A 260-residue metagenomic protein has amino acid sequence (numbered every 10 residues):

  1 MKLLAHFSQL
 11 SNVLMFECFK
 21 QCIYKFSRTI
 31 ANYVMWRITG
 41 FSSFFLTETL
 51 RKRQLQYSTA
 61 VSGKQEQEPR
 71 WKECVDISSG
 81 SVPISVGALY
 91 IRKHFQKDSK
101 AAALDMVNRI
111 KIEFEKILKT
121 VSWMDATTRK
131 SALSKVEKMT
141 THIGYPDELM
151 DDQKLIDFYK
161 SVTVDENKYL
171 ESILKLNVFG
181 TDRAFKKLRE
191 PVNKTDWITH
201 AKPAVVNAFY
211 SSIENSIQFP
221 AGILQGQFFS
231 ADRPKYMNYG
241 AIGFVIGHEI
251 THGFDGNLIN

Functional and structural regions predicted by a protein language model:
M1-D105, R109, P146-L149, F158-Y159 (+1 more regions): Noncatalytic, helix-rich "gating/capping" subdomain that lines the substrate-entry/channel surface of large enzyme
K20, I223, E249: Polar-ligand-bearing catalytic/cofactor-coordination segments of membrane-embedded or membrane-tethered inner-membrane
W71-S78, S99-I110, T128, S211 (+2 more regions): Secondary-structure capping and boundary motifs in well-ordered enzyme cores
A103-F114, L118, A132-I143: Short amphipathic alpha-helical coiled-coil/interface segments
T120, I143-D151: Amphipathic alpha-helical coiled-coil segments
D125, F219, Y236-I259: Active-site recognition of the HExxH zinc-binding catalytic motif
M139-T140, Q225-F228, T251-G253, N260: Flexible loop/turn segments at secondary-structure boundaries
S161-G240: Active-site-adjacent "gating/activation" loops or surface patches in catalytic cores
